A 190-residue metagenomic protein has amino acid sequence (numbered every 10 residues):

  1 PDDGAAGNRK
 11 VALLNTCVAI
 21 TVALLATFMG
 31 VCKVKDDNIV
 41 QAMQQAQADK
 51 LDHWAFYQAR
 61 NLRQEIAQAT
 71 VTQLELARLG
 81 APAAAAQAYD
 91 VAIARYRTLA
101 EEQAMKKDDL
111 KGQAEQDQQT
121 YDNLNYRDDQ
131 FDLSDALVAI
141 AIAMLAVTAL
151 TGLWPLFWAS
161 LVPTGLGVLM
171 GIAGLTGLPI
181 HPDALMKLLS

Functional and structural regions predicted by a protein language model:
P1-V18: N-terminal positive-inside, membrane-proximal cytosolic segments immediately preceding the first
G4-A5, G30-F131: Cytosol/matrix-facing amphipathic helices and coiled-coil assembly/linker segments of eukaryotic membrane proteins
C17-G30: Hydrophobic membrane-insertion alpha-helices, especially the h-region of bacterial N-terminal signal peptides
T21, S134-A136, V147: Residue-level marker of motif borders
F28-V31, K35, M144, G167: Hydrophobic alpha-helical membrane-associated segments
Y126-I140, W154-F157: N-terminal membrane-entry
I142-S190: Alpha-helical transmembrane anchor segments
